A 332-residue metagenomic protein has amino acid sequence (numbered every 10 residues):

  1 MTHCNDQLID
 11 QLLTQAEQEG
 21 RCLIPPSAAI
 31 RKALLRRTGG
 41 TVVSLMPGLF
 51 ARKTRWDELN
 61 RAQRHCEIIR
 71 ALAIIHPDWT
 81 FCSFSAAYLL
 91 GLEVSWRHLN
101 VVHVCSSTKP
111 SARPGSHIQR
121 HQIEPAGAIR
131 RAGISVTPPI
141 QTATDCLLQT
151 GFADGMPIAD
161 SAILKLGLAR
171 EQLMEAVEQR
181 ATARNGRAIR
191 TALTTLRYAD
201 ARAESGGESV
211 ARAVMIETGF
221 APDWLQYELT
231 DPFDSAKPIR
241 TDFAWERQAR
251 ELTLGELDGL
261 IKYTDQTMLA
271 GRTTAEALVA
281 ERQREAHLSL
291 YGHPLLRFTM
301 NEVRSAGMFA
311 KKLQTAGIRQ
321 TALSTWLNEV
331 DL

Functional and structural regions predicted by a protein language model:
M1-A188, W326-L332: Short gly/ser-rich loop at a beta-strand->alpha-helix junction or flexible surface loop bordering the NTP-binding
H3-C4, P26-A29, I163-L332: Surface segments flanking catalytic/ligand-binding clefts of nucleic-acid enzymes
